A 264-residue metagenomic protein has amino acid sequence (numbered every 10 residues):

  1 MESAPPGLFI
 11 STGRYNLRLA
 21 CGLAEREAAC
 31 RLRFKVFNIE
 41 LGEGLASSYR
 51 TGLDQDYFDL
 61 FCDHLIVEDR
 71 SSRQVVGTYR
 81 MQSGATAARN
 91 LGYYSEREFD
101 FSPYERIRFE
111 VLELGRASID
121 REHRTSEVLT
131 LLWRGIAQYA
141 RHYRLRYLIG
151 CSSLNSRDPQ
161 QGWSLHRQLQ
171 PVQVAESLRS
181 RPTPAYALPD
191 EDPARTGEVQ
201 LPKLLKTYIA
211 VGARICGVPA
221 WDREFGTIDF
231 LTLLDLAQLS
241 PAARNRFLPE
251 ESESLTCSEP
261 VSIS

Functional and structural regions predicted by a protein language model:
M1-P5, F37-S48, Q161, A185-A187 (+1 more regions): Short, positively charged
E2-G13, A20-C21, I39, P193-S264: Intrinsically disordered, low-complexity, positively biased terminal segments
P6-V76, R80-S83: Short amphipathic alpha-helix that is part of the acyltransferase structural core
Q55-L60, E98-F99, I263-S264: Core nucleotidyl-transferase/polymerase catalytic module
F61-L65, E110, I228-T232: Short beta-strand micro-motifs in enzyme catalytic cores
Q74, E127, S240-R244: Short, conserved charged micro-motifs
G84-R214, P219-D229, L239: Acyl-donor binding region in acyl/amide transferases
